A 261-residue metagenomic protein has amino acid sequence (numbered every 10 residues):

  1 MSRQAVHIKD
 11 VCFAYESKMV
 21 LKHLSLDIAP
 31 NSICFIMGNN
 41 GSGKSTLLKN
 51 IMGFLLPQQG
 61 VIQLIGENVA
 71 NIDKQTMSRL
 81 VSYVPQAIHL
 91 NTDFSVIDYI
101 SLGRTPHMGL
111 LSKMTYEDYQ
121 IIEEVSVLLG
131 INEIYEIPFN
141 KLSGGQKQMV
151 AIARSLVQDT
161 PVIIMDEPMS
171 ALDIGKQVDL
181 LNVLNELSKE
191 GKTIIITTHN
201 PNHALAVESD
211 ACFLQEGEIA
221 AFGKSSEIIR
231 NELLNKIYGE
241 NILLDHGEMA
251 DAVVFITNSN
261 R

Functional and structural regions predicted by a protein language model:
M52: Helix-to-loop junction immediately C-terminal to a conserved catalytic motif
G60-N68, T76-M77: Conserved ABC transporter NBD signature motif
P138-L142, Q146: Conserved ABC ATPase signature
I163-E167: Catalytic Walker B motif of ABC-type/P-loop ATPase nucleotide-binding domains
A211-K224: H-loop (His-switch) and adjacent beta-strand-loop-beta switch element of ABC-type ATPase nucleotide-binding domains
I237-R261: ABC ATPase nucleotide-binding domains
